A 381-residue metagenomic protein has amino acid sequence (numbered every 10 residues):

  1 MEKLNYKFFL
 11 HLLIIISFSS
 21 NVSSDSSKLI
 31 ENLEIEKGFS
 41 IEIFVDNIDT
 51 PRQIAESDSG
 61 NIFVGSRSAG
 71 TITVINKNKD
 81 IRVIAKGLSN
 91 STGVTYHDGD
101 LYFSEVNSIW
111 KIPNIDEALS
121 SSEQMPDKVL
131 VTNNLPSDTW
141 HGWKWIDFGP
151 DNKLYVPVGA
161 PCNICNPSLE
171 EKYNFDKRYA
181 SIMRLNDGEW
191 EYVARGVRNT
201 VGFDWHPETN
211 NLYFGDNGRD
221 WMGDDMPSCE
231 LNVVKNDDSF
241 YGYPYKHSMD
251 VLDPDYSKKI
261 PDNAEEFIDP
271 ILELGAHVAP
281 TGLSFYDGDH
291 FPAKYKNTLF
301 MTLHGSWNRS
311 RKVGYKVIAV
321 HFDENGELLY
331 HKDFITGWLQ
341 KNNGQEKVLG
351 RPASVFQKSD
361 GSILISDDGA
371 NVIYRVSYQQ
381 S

Functional and structural regions predicted by a protein language model:
D25-E36, W143, A160-N166, E170 (+6 more regions): Beta-propeller domain segments
E42-R67, A279-F285, M301: Beta-strand-rich domains and repeat architectures in extracellular enzymes and scaffolds, especially beta-propellers
I43-I48, V83-G87, V131-D138, Y192-G196 (+3 more regions): Surface loop/turn motifs at the tips and blade-to-blade linkers of beta-strand repeat domains
E56-S59, Y96-G99, F148-D151, H206-T209 (+2 more regions): Residue-level detector of Asp-centered blade-edge/turn motifs that repeat once per structural unit in beta-propeller
N61-V64, D100-F103, K153-P157, N211-G215 (+3 more regions): Conserved beta-propeller blade signature
S66-R67, V106-S108, N114, G159-P161 (+4 more regions): Short loop/turn segments immediately following the C-termini of beta-strands
N90, N107-F148: Asp-box/WD-like beta-propeller blade repeats and closely related beta-sheet repeat scaffolds
F356-S381: Blade-level signature of beta-propeller repeat domains, shared across WD40, Kelch, NHL, RCC1 and BNR/Asp-box propellers
